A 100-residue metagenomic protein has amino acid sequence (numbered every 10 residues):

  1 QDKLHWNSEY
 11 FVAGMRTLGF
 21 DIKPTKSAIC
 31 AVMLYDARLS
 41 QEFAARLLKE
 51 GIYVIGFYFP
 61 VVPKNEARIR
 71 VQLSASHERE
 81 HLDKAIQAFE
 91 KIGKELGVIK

Functional and structural regions predicted by a protein language model:
Q1-V12, R16-G51, V61, N65-I69 (+1 more regions): Conserved PLP-binding catalytic core of the aspartate aminotransferase-like
K49-Y53, P60-K100: PLP-dependent enzyme catalytic core of the Aspartate aminotransferase-like
